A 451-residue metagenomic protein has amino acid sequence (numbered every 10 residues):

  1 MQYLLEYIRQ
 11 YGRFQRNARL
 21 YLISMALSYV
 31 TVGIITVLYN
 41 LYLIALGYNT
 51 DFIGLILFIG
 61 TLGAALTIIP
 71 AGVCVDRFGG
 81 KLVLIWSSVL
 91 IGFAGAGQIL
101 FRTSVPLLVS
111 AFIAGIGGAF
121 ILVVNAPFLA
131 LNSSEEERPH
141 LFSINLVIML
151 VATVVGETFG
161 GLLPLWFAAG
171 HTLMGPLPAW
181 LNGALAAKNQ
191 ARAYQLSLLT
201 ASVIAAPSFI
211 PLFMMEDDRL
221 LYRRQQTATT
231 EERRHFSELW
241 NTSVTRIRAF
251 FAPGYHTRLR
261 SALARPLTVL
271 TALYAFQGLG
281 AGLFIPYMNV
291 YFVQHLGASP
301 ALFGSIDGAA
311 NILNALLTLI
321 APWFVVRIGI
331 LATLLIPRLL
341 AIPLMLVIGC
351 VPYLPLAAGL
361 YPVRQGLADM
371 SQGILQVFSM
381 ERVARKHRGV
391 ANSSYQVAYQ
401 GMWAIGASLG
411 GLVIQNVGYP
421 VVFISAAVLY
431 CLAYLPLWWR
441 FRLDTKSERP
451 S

Functional and structural regions predicted by a protein language model:
M1-Q15, D217-A272, S451: Juxtamembrane intracellular "pre-TM" segments in multi-pass secondary transporters
Y3-G63, P266-G308: Helix-loop boundary and gating motifs at the non-cytosolic
A26, A94, V105-I121, A275 (+1 more regions): Hydrophobic core of transmembrane alpha-helices in multi-pass small-molecule transporters, especially MFS/SLC-type
L55-V73, G308-I320: Central cavity-lining transmembrane alpha-helices of secondary-active solute carriers, predominantly the Major
L66-R102: Conserved MFS/SLC helix-loop-helix module at the cytosolic interface between two early adjacent transmembrane helices
T67-G79, P164, L317-I330, I414-Q415: Helix-to-loop junctions at the C-terminal end of transmembrane segments in multipass secondary transporters
L82-G97, A332-V347, I424-A427: Structural signature of the two symmetry-related core transmembrane helices
A168, S202-Q225, P436-F441: C-terminal membrane-cytosol helix-exit motif in multi-pass small-molecule transporters
